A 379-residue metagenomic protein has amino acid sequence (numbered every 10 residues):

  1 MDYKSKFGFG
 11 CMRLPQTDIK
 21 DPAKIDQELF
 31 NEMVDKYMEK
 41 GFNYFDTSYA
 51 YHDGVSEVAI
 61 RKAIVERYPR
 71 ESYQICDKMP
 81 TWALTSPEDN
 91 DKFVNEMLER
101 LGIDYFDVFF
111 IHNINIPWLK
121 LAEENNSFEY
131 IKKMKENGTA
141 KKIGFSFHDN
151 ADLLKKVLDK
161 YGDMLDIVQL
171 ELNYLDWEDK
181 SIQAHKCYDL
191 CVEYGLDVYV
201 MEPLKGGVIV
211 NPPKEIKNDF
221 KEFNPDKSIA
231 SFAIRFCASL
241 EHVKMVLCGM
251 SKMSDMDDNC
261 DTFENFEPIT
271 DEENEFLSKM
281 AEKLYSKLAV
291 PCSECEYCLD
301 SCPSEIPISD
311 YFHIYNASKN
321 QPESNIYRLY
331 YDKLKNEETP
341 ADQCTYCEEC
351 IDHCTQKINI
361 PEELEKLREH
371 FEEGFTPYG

Functional and structural regions predicted by a protein language model:
M1-Y73, D104, E129-Y130, E136: N-terminal binding-site loop/beta-alpha segment at the start of enzyme catalytic domains that lines or forms
R13-E28, K78-E88, P117-K120, K217-K227: Active-site mouth loops of central-metabolism enzymes
P22-Y37, T85-G102, D149-K160, I229-F236: Short, acidic/polar
E39-F42, I103-F106, A140, L165 (+1 more regions): A structural motif
E71-A83, F109-H112, L170-L172: A short, structured active-site edge motif that brings together acidic residues
L98-W118: Active-site groove signature of glycoside hydrolases
I114-S293, Y297-I306, D310-H313, P322-L334 (+3 more regions): Beta/alpha (TIM)-barrel catalytic core signal, keyed to glycine-rich beta->alpha loops juxtaposed to Asp/Glu that bind
S324-Y327, E337-G379: Flanking helices and flexible, charged tails adjoining ferredoxin-like Fe-S electron-transfer domains in multi-subunit
